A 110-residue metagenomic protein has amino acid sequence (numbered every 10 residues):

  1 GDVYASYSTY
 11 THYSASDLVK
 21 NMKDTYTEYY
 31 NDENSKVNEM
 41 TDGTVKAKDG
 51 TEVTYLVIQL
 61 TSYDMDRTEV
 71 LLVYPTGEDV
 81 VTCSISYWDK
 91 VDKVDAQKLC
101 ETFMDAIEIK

Functional and structural regions predicted by a protein language model:
G1-N21: Secretory pathway targeting signatures of secreted, lumenal, and periplasmic proteins
D2, Y13, K48-V53, E78: Sequence-level motif detector for i,i+2 pairs with an aromatic at +2
T11-Y13, K46, L56, I109: Serine/threonine-rich, low-complexity intrinsically disordered segments
H12-L18, N31-S35, D79, D92 (+1 more regions): Short linear sequence elements within intrinsically disordered, low-complexity coil regions
S14, L18-Y26, A96-F103: Stable alpha-helical elements in mature extracytoplasmic
T25-Y74: Signature of long, low-cysteine stretches enriched in small and polar/charged residues
V53-K110: Short, well-structured beta-strand
